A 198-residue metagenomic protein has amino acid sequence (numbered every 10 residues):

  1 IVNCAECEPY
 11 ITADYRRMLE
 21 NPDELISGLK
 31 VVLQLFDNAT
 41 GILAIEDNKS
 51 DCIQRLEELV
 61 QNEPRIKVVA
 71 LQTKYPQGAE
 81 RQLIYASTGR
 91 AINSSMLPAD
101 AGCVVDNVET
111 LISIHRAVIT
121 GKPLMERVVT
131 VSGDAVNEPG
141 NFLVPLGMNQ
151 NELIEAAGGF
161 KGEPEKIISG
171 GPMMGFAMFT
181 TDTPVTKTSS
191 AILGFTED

Functional and structural regions predicted by a protein language model:
I1-D14, A135: Gly-rich Lys/Arg/Thr-decorated short loops/hinges at beta-loop-alpha junctions or inter-strand turns that position
I1-V2, R116, S190-G194: Short beta-strand elements
C7-E8, V31-L35, I42-E46: Short connector loops at secondary-structure junctions
Y15-R16, N38: Conserved "landmark" site that anchors the functional core of diverse proteins
M18, P76-Q77, M174-F176: Short, small-residue-enriched loops and turns at beta-alpha junctions that line or gate enzyme active sites
L19-L35: Histidine-anchored nucleotide/phosphate-binding helix
A39-Q150, A156-E163, G171: Hydrophobic alpha-helical positions that pack around
R127, Q150, E155-D198: Ferredoxin-type iron-sulfur electron-transfer modules and their immediate structural context
